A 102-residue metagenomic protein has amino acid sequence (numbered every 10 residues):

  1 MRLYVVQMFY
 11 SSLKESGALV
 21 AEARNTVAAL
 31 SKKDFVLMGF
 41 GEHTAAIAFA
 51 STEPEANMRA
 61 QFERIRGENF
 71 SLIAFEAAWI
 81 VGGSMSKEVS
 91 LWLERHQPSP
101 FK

Functional and structural regions predicted by a protein language model:
M1-S12: Short glycine-/aliphatic-rich beta-strand segments at the starts of folded cytosolic domains
S11-K33: Short amphipathic alpha-helix segments
G17-N25, A56, A60, I80 (+1 more regions): Long, contiguous binding/interaction regions
R24-A29, R66-N69, L91-R95: Short, low-complexity, polar/charged sequence segments that are solvent-exposed and flexible
A29-S71, F75-A78: Short, intrinsically disordered low-complexity segments
V81-K102: Short, low-order "capping/linker" segments at domain edges
